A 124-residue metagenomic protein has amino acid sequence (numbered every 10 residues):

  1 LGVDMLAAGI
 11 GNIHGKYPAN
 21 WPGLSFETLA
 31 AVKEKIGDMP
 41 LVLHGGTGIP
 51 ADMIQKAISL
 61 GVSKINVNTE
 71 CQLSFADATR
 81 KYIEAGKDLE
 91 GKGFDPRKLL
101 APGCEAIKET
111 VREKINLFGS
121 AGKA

Functional and structural regions predicted by a protein language model:
L1-M39, A51-K56, L60, R80 (+2 more regions): Alpha/beta enzyme core
L6-A8, L41-G45, S63-V67: Hydrophobic faces of well-ordered beta-strands that scaffold small-molecule active sites in alpha/beta enzyme cores
I10-H14, T47-I49, T69-L73: Active-site-proximal loop/turn and secondary-structure-junction residues that shape catalytic pockets, frequently
N12, H44, F94: Residue-level signal for pocket-adjacent positions within structured domains
N20, G45-G46: Residues that cap or flank secondary-structure elements
S59, S63-A124: Alpha/beta catalytic cores of nucleotide-metabolism and tRNA/nucleoside-modifying enzymes
